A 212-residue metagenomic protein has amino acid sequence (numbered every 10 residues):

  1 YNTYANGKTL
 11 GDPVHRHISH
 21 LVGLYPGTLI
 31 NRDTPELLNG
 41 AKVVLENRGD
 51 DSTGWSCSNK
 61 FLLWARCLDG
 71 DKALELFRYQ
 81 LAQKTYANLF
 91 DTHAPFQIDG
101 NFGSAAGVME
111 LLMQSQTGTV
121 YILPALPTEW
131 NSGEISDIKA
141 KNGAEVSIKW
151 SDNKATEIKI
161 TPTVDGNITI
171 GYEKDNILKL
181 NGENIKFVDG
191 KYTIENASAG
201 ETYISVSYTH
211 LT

Functional and structural regions predicted by a protein language model:
Y1-T119, W130-G133, T156: Active-site core of glycosidic bond-cleaving carbohydrate-active enzymes
D71-S207: Non-catalytic C-terminal accessory modules of carbohydrate-active enzymes
T209-T212: Conserved small/polar residues in nucleotide/adenosyl-binding loops
